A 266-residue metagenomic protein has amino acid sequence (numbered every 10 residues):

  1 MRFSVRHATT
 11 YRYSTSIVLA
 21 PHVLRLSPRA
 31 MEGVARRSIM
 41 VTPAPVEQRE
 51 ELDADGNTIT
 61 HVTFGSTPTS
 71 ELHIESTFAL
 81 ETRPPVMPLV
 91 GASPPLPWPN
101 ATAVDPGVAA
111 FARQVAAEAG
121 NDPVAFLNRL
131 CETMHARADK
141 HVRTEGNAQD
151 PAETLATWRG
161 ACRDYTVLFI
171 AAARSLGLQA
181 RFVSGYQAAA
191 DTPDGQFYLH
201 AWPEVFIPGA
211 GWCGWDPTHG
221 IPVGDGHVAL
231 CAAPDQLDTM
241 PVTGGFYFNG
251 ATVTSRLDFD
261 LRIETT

Functional and structural regions predicted by a protein language model:
M1, H7, H22, S76 (+4 more regions): Structural beta-strand/beta-sheet cores of well-ordered domains, especially the beta-sheet scaffolds that support
M1-A110: Linear, non-domain "peripheral" regions
M1-S4, E32-V41, H141-R143, A161-V167 (+3 more regions): A broad, low-specificity signal for short, low-complexity segments enriched in glycine/proline and polar/charged
Y11, T15, L24, E50 (+10 more regions): Flexible, active-site-adjacent loop/turn segments at secondary-structure boundaries
S14, V18, R25, T63-G65 (+9 more regions): Generic, ordered loop/turn and secondary-structure boundary motif
L80-P84, V90-G160, L168, S175 (+2 more regions): Secondary-structure boundary elements
D164-Y247, A251: Hydrophobic/aromatic-rich core segments of domains that either
